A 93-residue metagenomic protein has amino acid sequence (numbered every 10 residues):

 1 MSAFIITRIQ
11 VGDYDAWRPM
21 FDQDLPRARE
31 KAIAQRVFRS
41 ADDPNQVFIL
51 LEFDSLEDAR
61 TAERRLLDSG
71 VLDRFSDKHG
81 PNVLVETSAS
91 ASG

Functional and structural regions predicted by a protein language model:
A3-Q10, V37-L66: Short, well-ordered beta-strand segments in beta-rich or mixed alpha/beta enzyme and ligand-binding folds
I9-P19: Short, surface-exposed ligand-recognition loops at beta-strand->loop->(often short) alpha-helix junctions that present
R18-R36, D54-V85: An amphipathic, aromatic/His-enriched active-site/gating alpha helix that lines ligand/cofactor pockets
E86-G93: Short, low-order "capping/linker" segments at domain edges
